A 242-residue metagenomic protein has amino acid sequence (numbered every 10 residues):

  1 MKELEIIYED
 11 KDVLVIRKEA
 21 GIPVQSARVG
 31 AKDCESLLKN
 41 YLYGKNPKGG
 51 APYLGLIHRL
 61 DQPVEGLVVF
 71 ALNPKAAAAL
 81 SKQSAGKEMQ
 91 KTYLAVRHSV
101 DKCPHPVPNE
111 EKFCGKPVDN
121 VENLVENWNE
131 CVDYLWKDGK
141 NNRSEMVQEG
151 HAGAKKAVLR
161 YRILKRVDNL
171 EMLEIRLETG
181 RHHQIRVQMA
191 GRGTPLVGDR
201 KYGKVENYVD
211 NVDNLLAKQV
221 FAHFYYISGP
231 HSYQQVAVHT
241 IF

Functional and structural regions predicted by a protein language model:
M1-F242: RNA pseudouridine synthases
